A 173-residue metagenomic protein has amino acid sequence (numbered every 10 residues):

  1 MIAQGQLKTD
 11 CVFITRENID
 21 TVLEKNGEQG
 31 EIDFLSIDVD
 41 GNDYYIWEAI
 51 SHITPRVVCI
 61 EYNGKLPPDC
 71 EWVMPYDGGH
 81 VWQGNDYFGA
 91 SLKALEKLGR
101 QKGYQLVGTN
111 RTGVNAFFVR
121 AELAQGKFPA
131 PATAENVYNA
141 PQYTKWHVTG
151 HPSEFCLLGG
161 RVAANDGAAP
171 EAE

Functional and structural regions predicted by a protein language model:
M1-I37, G64-P67, Y143-W146: SAM cofactor-binding core of SAM-dependent methyltransferases, primarily the Rossmann-like beta-alpha-beta module
T15-R16, D40-N42, G64-K65, T112-A116 (+1 more regions): Short, solvent-exposed loop/turn segments at secondary-structure junctions
V22, D69-E173: Rossmann-like AdoMet/SAM-dependent catalytic core
I32, I46-W47, G103-V107: Short helix-to-loop capping/linker segments positioned immediately adjacent to catalytic or ligand/cofactor-binding
L35-D40, V58: Short acidic catalytic loops
Y45-V81: A short alpha/beta connector and helix-capping loop motif
